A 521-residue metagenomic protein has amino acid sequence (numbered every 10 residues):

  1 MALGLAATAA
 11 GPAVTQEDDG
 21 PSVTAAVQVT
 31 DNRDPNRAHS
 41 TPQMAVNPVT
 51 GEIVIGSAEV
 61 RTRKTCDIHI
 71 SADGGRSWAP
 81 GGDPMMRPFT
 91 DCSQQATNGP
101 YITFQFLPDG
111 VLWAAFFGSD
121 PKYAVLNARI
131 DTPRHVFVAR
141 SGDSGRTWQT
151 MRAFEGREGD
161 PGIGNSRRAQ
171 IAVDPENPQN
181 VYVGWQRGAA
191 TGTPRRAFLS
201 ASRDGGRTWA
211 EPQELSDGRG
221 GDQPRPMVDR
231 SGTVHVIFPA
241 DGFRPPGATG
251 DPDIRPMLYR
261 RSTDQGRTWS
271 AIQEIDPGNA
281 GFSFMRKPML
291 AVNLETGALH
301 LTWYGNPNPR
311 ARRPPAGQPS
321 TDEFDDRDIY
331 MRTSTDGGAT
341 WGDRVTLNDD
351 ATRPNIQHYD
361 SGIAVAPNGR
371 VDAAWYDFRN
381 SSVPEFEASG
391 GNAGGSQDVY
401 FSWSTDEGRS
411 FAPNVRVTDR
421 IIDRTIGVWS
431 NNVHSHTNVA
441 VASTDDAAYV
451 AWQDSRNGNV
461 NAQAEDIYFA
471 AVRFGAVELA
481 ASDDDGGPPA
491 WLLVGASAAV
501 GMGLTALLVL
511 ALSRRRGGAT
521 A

Functional and structural regions predicted by a protein language model:
M1-T8: Bacterial N-terminal signal peptides
V14-A521: Extracellular, repeat-based ectodomains that mediate carbohydrate processing or recognition
